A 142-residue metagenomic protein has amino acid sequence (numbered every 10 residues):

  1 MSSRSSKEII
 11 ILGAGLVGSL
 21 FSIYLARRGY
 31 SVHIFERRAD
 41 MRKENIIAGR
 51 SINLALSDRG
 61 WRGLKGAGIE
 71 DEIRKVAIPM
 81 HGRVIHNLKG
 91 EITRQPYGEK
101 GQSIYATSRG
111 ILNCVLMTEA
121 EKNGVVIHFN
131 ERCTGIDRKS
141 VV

Functional and structural regions predicted by a protein language model:
S2-S6, S57-V142: Conserved N-terminal helical subregion
R4-I34: N-terminal Rossmann-like FAD-binding beta1-loop-alpha1 element of flavoenzymes
I11, R50, Y105-A106: A generic secondary-structure micro-motif detector that highlights 1-2 residue hydrophobic/ambivalent hotspots embedded
V17, I34-M41, L88-Q95: Short amphipathic alpha-helical segments, especially helix-boundary/capping motifs
F21, E44, R138: Short glycine-/acidic-enriched loop or helix-start segments at secondary-structure transitions that form or flank
A26-G49: Glycine-rich FAD pyrophosphate-binding loop
N53: A conserved FAD-binding loop/helix module that cradles the flavin
